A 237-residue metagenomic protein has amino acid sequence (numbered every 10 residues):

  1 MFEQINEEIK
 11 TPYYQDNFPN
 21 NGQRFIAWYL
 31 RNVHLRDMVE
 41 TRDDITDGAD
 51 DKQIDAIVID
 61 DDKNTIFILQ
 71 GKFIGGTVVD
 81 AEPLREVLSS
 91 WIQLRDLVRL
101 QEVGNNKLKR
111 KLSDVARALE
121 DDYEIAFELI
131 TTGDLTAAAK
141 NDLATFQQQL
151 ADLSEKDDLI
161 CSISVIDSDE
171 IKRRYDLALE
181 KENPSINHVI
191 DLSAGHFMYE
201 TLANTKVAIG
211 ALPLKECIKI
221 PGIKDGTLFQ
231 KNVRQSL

Functional and structural regions predicted by a protein language model:
M1-L237: N-terminal extension/subdomain marker
